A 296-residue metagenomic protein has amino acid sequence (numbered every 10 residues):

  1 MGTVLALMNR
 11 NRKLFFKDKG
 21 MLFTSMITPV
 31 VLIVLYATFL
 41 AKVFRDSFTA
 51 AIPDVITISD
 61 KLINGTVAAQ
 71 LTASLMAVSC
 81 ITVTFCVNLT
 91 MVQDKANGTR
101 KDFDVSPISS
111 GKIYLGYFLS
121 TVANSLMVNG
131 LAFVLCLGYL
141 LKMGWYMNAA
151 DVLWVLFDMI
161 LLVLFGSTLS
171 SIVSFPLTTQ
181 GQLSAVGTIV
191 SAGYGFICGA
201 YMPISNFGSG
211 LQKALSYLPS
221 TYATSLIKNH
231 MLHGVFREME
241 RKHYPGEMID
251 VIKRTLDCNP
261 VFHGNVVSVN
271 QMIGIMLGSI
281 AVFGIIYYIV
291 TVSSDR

Functional and structural regions predicted by a protein language model:
M1-N9, G210-Y217: Short, membrane-interfacial amphipathic segments enriched in basic
L14-F48, V67-F85, L126-N129, G187-G195 (+1 more regions): Hydrophobic alpha-helical transmembrane segments of multi-pass membrane transport/permease proteins
G20-M21, K112, Q182, K213: Residue-level recognition of membrane-helix boundary sites in multi-pass small-molecule transporters
V31, N64-K142: Hydrophobic alpha-helical transmembrane segments of multi-pass membrane transport proteins
V34-F44, S174-V235: Transmembrane helix segments
S47-I63: Perimembrane loop-to-helix junctions flanking transmembrane segments
S110, F118-C198: Alpha-helical transmembrane segments and their short interhelical loops
K242-R296: Junction motif at the cytosolic side of a transmembrane helix
